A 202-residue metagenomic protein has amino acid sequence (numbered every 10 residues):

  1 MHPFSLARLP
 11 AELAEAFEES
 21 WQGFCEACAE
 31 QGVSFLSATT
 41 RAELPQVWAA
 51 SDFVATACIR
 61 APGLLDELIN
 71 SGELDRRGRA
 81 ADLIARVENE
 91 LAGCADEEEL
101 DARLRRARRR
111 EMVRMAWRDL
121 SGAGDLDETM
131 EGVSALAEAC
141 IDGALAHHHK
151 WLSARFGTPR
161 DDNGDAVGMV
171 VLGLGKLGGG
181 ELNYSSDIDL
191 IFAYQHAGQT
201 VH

Functional and structural regions predicted by a protein language model:
M1-H202: Non-catalytic regulatory/linker segments of enzymes
